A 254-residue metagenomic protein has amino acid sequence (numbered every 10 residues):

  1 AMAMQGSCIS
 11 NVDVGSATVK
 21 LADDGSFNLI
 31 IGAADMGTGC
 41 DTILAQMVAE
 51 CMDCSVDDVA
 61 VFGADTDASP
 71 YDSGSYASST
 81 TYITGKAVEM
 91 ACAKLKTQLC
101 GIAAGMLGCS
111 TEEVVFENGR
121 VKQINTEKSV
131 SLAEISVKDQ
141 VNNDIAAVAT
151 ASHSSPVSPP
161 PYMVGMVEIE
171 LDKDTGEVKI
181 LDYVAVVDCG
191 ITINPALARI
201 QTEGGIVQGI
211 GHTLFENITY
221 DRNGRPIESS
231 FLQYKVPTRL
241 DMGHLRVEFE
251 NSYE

Functional and structural regions predicted by a protein language model:
A1-D23, I31-A33, T38: Conserved beta-alpha junction segments in alpha/beta enzyme cores
A1-S7, Q46-E254: C-terminal catalytic domains of large/alpha subunits in multi-subunit enzymes
A17, F27, L245: A broad, low-specificity signal marking well-ordered, structured residues that form hydrophobic/aromatic
D23-D24, N118: Residue-level signal for tight coil/turn positions that link beta-strands
D24-F27, S79-T80: A short alpha-helix capping/helix-coil boundary motif
S26-I31, I180-D182: Short, aliphatic-rich beta-strand segments
G39-C40, K94: Residue-level recognition of alpha-helix initiation/capping sites
I43: Flexible, small-/acidic-enriched active-site or ligand-binding loops
